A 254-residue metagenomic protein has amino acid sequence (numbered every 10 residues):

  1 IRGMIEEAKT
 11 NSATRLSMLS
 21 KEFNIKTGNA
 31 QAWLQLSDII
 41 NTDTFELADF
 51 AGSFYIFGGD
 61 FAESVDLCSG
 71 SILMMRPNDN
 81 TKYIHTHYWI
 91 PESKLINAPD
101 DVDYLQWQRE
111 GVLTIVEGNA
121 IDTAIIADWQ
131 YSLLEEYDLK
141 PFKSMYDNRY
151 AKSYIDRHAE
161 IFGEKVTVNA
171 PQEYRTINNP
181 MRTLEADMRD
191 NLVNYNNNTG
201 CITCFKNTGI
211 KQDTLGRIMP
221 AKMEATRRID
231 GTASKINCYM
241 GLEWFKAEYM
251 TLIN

Functional and structural regions predicted by a protein language model:
I1-I56, V65-L67, Y83, H87-E92 (+2 more regions): Non-catalytic, compositionally simple segments
R15, N29-A32, E63-C68, N78-N80 (+6 more regions): Flexible loop/turn segments at secondary-structure boundaries
L19-S53, F61, A151, E173 (+1 more regions): Conserved luminal/periplasmic juxtamembrane motif of membrane-embedded glycan-processing enzymes
D60-S64, M75, Y146-A151, G163 (+1 more regions): An acidic- and aromatic-residue-enriched active-site/binding cleft used to recognize and process polar
V65-N78, G231-C238: Acidic, metal-ligating active-site segments
L134-F142, F162-T167: Short, surface-exposed connector motifs at secondary-structure boundaries
D138-R149, I155: Short glycine-rich phosphate-binding loop at a beta-alpha junction
H158-Y249: Metal-dependent DNA phosphodiester-chemistry modules and their immediately adjacent helices/loops in DNA-processing
